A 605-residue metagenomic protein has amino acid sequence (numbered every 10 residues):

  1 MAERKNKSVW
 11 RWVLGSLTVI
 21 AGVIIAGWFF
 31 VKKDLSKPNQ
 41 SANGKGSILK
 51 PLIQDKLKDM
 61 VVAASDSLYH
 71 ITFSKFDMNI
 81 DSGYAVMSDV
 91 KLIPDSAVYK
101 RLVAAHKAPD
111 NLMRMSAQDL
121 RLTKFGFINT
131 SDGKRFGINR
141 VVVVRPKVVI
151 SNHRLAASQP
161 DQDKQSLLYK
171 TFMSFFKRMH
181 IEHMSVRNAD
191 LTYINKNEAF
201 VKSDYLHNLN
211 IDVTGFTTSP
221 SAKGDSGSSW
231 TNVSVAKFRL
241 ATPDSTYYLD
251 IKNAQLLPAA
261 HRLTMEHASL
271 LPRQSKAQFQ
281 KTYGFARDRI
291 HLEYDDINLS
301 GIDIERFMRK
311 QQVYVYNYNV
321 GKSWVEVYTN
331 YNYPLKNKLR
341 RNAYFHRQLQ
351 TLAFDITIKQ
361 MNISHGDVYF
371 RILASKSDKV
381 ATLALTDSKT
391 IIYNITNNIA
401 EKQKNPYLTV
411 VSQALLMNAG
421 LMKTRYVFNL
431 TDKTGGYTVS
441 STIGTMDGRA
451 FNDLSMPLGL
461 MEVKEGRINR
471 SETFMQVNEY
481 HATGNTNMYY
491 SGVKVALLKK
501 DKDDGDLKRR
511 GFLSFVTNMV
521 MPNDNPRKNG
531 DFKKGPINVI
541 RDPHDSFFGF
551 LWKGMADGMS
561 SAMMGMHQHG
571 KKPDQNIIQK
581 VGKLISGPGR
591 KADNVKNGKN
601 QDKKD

Functional and structural regions predicted by a protein language model:
A2-D66: N-terminal type II signal-anchor transmembrane helix that functions as the membrane-insertion/stop-transfer segment
A2-I20, F29-F30, N429, T442 (+1 more regions): Extended terminal
S41-A63, S67-Y69, Y84, D89-S226 (+8 more regions): Secondary-structure transition motifs
D66-S74, E465-I468: A short, amphipathic edge element
H70-V86, L256-P258: Short edge beta-strands and adjacent turn/loop segments
S74-M78, G215-P220, N394-N397, E472-M475: Short amphipathic beta-strand and strand-loop transition segments with alternating hydrophobic
N79, I128-T130, L256-L257, F307 (+2 more regions): Short beta-strand micro-motifs enriched in acidic
T218-L256, M265-F279, K379-G459: Interface amphipathic segments
